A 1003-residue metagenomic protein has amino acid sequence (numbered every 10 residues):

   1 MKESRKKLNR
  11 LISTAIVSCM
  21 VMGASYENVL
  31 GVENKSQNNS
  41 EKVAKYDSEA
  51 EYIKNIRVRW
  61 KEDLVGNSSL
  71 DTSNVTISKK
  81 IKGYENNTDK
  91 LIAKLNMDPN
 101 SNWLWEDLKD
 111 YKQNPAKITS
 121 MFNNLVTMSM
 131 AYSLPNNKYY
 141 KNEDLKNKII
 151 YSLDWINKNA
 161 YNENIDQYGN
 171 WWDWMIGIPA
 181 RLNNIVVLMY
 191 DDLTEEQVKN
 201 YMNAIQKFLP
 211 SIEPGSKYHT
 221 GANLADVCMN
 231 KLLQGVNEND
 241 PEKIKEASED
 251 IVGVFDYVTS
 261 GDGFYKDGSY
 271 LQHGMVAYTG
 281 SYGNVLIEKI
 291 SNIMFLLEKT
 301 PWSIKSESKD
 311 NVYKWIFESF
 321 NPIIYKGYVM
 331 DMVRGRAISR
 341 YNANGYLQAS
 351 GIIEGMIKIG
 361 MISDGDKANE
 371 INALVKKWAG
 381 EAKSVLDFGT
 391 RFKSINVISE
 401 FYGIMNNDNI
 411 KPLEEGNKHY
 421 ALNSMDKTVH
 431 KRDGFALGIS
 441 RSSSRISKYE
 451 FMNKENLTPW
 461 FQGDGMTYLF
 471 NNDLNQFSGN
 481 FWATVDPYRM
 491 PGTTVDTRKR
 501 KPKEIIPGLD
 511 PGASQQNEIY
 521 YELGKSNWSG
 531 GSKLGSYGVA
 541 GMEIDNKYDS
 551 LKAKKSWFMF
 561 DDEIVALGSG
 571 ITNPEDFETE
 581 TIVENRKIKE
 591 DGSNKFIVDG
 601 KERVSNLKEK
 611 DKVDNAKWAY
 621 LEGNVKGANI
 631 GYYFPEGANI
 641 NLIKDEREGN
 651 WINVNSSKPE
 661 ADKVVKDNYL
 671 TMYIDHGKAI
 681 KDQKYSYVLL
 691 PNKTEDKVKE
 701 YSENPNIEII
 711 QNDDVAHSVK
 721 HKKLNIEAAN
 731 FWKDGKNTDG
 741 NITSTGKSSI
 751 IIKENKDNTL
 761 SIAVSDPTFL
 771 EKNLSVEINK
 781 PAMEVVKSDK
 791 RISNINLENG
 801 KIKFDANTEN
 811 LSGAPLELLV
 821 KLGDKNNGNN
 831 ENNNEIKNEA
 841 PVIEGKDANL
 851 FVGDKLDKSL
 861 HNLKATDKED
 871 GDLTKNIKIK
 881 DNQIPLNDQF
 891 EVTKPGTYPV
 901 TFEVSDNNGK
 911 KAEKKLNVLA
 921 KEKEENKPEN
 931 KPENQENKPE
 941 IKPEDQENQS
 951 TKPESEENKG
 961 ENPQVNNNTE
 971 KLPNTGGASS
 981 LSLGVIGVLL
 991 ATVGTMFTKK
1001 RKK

Functional and structural regions predicted by a protein language model:
E3, V29-V43, N826-F851, L856 (+3 more regions): Intrinsically disordered, low-complexity repeat and linker tracts
N39-A116: Low-complexity, Ser/Thr/Pro/Gly-enriched N-terminal "stalk/linker" regions
I77, G871-N907, K911-L916: Serine/threonine-rich, repeat-prone extracellular segments and beta-strand-based repeat modules of secreted/surface
I92-Y341, Y346: Aromatic-lined, polymer-binding surfaces characteristic of secreted/periplasmic polysaccharide-degrading enzymes
I293-S308, V312-A782, S812, L816: Extended polysaccharide-engagement surfaces of secreted carbohydrate-active enzymes
S424, Q683-S686, G800-G828: C-terminal beta-strand-rich structural cap/linker in extracellular carbohydrate-active enzymes
N573, L863-D870, V904-D906: Extracellular acidic, Ser/Thr/Pro-rich low-complexity tracts
L990-K1003: C-terminal membrane-anchoring or membrane-association module
